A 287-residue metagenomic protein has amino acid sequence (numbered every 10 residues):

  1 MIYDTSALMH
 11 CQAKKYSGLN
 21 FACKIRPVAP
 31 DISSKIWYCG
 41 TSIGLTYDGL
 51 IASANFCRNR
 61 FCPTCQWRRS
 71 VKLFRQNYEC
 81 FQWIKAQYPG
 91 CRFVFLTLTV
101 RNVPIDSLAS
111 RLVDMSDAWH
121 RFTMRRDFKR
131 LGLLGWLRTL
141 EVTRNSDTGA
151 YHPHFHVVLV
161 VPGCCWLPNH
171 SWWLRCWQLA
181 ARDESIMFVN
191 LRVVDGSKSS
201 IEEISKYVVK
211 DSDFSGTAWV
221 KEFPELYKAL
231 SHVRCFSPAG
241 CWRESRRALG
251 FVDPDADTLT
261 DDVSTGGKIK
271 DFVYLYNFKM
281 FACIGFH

Functional and structural regions predicted by a protein language model:
M1-Y151, V161-H287: Right-hand nucleic-acid polymerase module
V157: Cys/His-coordinated zinc-finger cores
